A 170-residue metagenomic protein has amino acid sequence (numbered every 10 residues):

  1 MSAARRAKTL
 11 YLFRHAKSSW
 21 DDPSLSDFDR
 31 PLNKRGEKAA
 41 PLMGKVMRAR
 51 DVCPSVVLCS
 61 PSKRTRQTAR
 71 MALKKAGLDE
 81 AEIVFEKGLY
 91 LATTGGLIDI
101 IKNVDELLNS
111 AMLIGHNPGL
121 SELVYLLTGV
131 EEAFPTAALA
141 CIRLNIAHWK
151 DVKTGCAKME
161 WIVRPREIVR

Functional and structural regions predicted by a protein language model:
S2-L89, G96, E131-F134, R170: Active-site-proximal alpha-helix that buttresses catalytic centers in soluble enzyme cores
S24, V124-L127, K153: Short, flexible helix/strand-to-coil boundary loops that buttress conserved ligand/catalytic motifs in alpha/beta
V46, M71, K75, N103 (+2 more regions): Active-site catalytic microenvironments for nucleophilic, acid-base chemistry
L89-D105: Short phosphate-binding loop-to-helix
K102-M112, C156-P165: A polyampholytic, Gly/Pro-enriched intrinsically disordered region
V104-M112, N117-A138: Non-DNA-binding regulatory cores of transcription-related proteins, predominantly C-terminal effector-binding
V130-E160: Domain-level recognition of soluble alpha/beta enzyme cores, biased toward histidine phosphatases/phosphomutases
